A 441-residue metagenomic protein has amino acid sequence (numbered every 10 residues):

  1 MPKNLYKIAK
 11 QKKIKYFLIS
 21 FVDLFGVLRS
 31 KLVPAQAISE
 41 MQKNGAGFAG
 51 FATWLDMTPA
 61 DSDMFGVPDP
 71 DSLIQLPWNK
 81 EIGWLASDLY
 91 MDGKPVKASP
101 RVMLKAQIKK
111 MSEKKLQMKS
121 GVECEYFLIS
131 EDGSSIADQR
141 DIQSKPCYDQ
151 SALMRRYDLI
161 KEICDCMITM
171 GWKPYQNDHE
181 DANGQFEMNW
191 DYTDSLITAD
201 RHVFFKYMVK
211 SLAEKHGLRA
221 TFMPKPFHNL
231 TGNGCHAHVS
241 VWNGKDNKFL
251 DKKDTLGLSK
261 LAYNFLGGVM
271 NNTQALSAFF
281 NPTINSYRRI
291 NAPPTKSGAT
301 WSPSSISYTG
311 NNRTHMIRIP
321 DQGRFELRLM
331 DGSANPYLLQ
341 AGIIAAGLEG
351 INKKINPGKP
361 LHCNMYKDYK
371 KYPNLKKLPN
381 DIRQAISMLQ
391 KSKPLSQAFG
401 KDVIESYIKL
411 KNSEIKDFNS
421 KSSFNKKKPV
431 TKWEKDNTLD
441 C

Functional and structural regions predicted by a protein language model:
M1-C441: Glycine-rich, acidic/polar active-site loops that bind/position phosphate-bearing ligands
